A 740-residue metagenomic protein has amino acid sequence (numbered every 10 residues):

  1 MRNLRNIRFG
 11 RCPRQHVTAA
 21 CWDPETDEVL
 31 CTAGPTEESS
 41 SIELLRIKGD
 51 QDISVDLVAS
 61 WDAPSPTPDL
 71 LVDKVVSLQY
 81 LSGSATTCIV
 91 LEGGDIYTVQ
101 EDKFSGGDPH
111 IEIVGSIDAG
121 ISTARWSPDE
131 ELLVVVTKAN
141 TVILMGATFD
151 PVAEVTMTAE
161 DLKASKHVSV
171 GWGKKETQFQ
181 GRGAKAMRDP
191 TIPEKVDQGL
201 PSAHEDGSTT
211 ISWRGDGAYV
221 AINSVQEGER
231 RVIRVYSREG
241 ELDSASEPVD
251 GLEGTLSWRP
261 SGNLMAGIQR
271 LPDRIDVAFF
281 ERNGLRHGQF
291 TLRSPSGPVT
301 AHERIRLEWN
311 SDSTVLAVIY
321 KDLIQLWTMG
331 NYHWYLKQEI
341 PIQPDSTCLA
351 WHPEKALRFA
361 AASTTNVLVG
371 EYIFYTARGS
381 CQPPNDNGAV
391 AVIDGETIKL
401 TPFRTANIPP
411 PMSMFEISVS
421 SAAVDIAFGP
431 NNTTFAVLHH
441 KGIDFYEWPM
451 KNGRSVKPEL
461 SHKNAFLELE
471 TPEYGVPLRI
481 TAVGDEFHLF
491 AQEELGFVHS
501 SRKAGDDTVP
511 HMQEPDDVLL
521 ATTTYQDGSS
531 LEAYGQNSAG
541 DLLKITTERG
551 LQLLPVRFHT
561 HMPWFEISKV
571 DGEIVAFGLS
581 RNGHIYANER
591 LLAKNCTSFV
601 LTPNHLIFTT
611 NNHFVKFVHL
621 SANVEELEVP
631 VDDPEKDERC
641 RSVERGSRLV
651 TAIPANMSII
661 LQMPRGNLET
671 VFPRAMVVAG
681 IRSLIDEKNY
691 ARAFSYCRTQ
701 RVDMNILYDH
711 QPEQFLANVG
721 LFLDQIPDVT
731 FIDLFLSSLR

Functional and structural regions predicted by a protein language model:
M1-S647, E669-G680, L684, I706: WD40-like beta-propeller blades
A218, I222-V225, R270, A622 (+3 more regions): Alpha-helical repeat scaffolds in large eukaryotic proteins
S642-E644, V650-P654, I659-V671: Canonical SH2 domain fold
N656-R665, A717-R740: A cross-kingdom feature marking charged/low-complexity
A693-C697, F731-I732: Solenoid-repeat scaffolds in large eukaryotic assemblies
S695-I726: Short, charge-rich amphipathic alpha-helical segments embedded in non-transmembrane helical bundles/solenoids
